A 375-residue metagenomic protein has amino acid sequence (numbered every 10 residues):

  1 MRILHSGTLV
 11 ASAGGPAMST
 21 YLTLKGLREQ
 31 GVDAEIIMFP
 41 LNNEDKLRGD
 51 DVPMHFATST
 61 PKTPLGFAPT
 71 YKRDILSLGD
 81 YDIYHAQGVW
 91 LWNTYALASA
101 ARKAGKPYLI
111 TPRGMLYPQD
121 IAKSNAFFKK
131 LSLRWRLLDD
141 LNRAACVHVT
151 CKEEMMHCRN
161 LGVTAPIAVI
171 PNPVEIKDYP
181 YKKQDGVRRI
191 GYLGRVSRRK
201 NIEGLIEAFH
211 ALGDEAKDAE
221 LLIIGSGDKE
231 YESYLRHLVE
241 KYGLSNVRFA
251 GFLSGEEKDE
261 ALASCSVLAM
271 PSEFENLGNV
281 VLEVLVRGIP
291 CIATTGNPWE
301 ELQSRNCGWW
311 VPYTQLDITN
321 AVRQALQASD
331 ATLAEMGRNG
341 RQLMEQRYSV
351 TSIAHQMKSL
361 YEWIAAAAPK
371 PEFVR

Functional and structural regions predicted by a protein language model:
L4, H148, V174, K182-H210 (+1 more regions): Conserved donor-binding/catalytic core segment of Leloir-type glycosyltransferases
M38-E44, L193, E220-Y234, G251-F252: Glycosyltransferase donor-sugar binding loop
K103, K129-C146: Membrane-proximal helix-turn-helix segments that form the acceptor-binding/catalytic region of lipid-linked
E153, P173: Carbohydrate-associated surface elements
S233-L253: Nucleotide-activated donor-binding/catalytic signature segment of Leloir-type glycosyltransferases, i.e., the conserved
E273: Aromatic "clamp/platform" in nucleotide-sugar-dependent glycosyltransferases that forms part of the donor/acceptor
P290-T294: Short hydrophobic beta-strand element within catalytic cores of glycosyltransferases and related nucleotide-activated
W309-L316, Q324-D330: Conserved acidic donor-binding segment of nucleotide-sugar-dependent glycosyltransferases
